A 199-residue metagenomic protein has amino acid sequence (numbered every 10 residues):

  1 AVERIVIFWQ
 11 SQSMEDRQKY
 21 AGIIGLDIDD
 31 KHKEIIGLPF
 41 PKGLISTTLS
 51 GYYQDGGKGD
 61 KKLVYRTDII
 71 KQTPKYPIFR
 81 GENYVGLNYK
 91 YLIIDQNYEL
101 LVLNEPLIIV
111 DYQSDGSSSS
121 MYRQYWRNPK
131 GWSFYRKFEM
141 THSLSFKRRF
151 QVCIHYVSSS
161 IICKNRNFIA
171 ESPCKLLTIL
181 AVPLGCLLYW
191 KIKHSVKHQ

Functional and structural regions predicted by a protein language model:
A1-G37: Conserved donor NDP-sugar-binding/catalytic core segment of glycosyltransferases
A1-I5, I93, G131-F134: Alpha-helical elements of Rossmann-like donor-binding domains used by nucleotide-donor carbohydrate transfer enzymes
D27-S119: Conserved nucleotide-sugar donor-binding catalytic segment
L44, T141-S145, P173-A181: Solenoid-like repeat scaffolds
Y84-V85, F146-F150: Acidic/histidine metal-binding catalytic segments
L107-Q113, S120-F146: Catalytic core of nucleotide-sugar-dependent glycosyltransferases
R149-S158: Structural register within alpha-helical repeat arrays
S160-Q199: Membrane-interface aromatic/basic loop that binds lipid-linked glycans or pyrophosphate carriers, typified by
